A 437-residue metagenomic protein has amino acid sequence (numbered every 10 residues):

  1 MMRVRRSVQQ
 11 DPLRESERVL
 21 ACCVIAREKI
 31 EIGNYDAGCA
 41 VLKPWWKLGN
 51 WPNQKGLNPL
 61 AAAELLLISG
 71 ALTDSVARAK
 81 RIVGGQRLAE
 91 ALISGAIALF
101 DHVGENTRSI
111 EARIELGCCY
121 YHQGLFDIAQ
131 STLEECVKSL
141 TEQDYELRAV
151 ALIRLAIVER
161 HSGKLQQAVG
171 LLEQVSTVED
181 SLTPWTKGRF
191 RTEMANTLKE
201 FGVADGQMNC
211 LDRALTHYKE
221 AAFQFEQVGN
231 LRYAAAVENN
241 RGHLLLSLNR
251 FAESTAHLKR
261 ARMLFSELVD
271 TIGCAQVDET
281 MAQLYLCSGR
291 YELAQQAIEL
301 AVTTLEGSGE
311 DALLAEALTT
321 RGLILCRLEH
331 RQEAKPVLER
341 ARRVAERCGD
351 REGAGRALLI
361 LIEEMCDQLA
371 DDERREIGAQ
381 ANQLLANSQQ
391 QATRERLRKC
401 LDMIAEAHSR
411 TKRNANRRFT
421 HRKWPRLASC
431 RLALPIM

Functional and structural regions predicted by a protein language model:
M1-R14, R18, V24-E28, L88 (+1 more regions): C-terminal non-catalytic interaction modules
L13, L57, A62, G84 (+8 more regions): Structural signature of alpha-solenoid helical repeat scaffolds
R27-A40, T73-A89, C118-I128, I157-A168 (+6 more regions): Short coil/turn connectors between adjacent alpha-helices in alpha-solenoid helical repeat scaffolds
R27-E31, E64-R78, R108-H122, E146-H161 (+6 more regions): Conserved alpha-helical positions within TPR/SEL1-like repeat arrays
K29, G49, N53, F100 (+13 more regions): Eukaryotic all-alpha helical interaction scaffolds
G38, P44-L48, A89-A96, L116 (+15 more regions): Tetratricopeptide repeat
P44-A61: Short, charge-rich amphipathic alpha-helical segments embedded in non-transmembrane helical bundles/solenoids
A235, N239-L246, R250-R347: Eukaryotic tandem repeat interaction scaffolds
